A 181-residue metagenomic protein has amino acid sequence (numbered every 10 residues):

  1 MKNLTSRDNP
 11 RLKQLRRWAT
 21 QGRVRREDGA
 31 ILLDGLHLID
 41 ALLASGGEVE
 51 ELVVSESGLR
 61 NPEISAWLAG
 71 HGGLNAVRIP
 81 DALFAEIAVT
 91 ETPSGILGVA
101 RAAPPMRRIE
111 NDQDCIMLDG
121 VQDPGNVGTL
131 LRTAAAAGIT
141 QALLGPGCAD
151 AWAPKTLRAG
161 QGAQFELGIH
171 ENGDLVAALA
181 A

Functional and structural regions predicted by a protein language model:
M1-E63, C148-A149: Boundary-proximal intrinsically disordered activation/regulatory segments immediately upstream of a helical core
K2-S6, N75-P80, L167-A177: Short acidic-hydrophobic, aromatic-tinged amphipathic segments that line or gate anion-handling sites
E27-A30, E48-L52, G73-N75, T140-A142 (+1 more regions): Short active-site oxyanion
A41, E63, E86, N126 (+1 more regions): Phosphate- and divalent-cation-binding pockets in alpha/beta enzyme and binding domains that engage nucleotide-derived
A44, V99-P104, R108-A181: RNA substrate-binding interface of SAM-dependent RNA methyltransferases
A66-H71, A159-A163: Short, conserved catalytic or adaptor-binding loops enriched in Gly and charged residues
W67-V89, H170: A glycine-rich helix N-cap at a beta->alpha junction
A88-L97: A glycine-rich, Thr/Ser-enriched phosphate-binding loop motif common to dinucleotide/cofactor-binding enzymes
